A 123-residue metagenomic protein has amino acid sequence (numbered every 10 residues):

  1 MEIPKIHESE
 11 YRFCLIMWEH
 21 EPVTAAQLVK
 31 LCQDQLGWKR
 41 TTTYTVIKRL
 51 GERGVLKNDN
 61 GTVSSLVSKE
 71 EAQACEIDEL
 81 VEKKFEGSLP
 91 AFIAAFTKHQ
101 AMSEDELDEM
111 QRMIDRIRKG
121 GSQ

Functional and structural regions predicted by a protein language model:
M1-I16, E71-A72: Short alpha-helical segments that sit at the start of domains
I6-S9, P22, E86: Short helix-coil-helix linker/hinge
M17-E21: Short helix-to-turn junction characteristic of helix-turn-helix DNA-binding domains, especially the helix
V23-C32: Short acidic, hydrophobic short linear motifs in intrinsically disordered regions
Y44-K48: Short, hydrophobic-biased segments on the C-terminal half of alpha helices that form "recognition helices"
G51-G61: A short, conserved structural fragment
G61-S68: Minor-groove-contacting beta-hairpin "wing" of winged helix-turn-helix DNA-binding domains
C75-G120: Amphipathic alpha-helical dimerization/coiled-coil segments that flank or bridge DNA-binding/regulatory modules
